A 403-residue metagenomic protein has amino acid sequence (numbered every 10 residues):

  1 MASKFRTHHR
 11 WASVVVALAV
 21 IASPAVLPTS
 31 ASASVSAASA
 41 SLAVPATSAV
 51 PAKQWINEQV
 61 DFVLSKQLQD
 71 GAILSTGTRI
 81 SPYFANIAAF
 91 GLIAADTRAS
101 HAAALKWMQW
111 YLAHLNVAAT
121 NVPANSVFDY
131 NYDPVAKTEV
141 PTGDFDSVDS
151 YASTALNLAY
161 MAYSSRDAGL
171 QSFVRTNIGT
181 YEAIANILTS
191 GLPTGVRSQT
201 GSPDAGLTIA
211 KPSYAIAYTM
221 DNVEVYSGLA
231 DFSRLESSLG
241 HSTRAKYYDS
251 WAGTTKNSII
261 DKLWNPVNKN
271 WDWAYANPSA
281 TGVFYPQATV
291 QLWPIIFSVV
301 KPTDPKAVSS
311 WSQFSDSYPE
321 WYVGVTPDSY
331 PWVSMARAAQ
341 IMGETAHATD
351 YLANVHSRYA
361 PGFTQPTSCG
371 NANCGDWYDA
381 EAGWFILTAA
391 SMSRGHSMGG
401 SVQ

Functional and structural regions predicted by a protein language model:
A2-S34: Secretory targeting and sorting signals
S30-P51: Low-complexity, acidic Ser/Thr/Pro-rich repeat tracts that form intrinsically disordered stalk/linker regions of very
L42-S48, N86-S100, D144, S153-F173 (+4 more regions): Well-ordered alpha-helical scaffold segments within catalytic/enzyme domains
V50-V60, A72-Y83, T120, K137-V140 (+6 more regions): Extended ligand-binding clefts on enzyme/binding-domain cores
Q59, A104, P305-Y318, A348-S357 (+1 more regions): Alpha-helical repeat scaffolds
V60, G77-L192, T219-N222, A348 (+2 more regions): Aromatic-rich carbohydrate-recognition surfaces in CAZymes
T326-A360: C-terminal hydrophobic structural anchor segments that stabilize assembly/packing rather than catalytic chemistry
A346, D350-Q403: Non-catalytic C-terminal accessory modules of carbohydrate-active enzymes
